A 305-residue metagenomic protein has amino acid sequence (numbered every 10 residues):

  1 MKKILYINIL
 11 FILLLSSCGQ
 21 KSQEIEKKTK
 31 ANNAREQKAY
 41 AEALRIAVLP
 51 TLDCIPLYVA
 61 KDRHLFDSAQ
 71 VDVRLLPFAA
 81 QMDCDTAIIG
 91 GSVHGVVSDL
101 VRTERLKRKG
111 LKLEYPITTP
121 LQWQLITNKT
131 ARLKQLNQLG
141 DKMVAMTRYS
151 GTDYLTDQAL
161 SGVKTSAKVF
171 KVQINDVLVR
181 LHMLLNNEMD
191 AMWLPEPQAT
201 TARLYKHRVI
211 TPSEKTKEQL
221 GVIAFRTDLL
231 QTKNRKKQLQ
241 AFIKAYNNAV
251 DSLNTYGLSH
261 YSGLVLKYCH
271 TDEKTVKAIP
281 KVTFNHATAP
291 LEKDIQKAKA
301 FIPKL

Functional and structural regions predicted by a protein language model:
M1-S16: Sec-dependent bacterial lipoprotein signal peptides
C18-K21: Bacterial signal peptide processing site
E24-S166, K171-V172, D190-E196, R208-P212 (+1 more regions): Short, glycine-/small- and polar/acidic-enriched structural segments that line small-molecule recognition paths
I25-N32, E36-L44, L52-I55, A191 (+1 more regions): An extracytoplasmic/periplasmic, membrane-proximal ligand-sensing/linker region
K61, D83, A87, S92 (+13 more regions): Extracytoplasmic/secreted proteins, especially bacterial periplasmic and envelope-associated proteins
L100-V101, K171-V265: Pocket-lining segment of extracytoplasmic ligand-binding domains
T130-N137, S161-G162, A167-F170, L181 (+5 more regions): Proline/Glycine/Serine-rich low-complexity intrinsically disordered segments that serve as flexible stalks/linkers
